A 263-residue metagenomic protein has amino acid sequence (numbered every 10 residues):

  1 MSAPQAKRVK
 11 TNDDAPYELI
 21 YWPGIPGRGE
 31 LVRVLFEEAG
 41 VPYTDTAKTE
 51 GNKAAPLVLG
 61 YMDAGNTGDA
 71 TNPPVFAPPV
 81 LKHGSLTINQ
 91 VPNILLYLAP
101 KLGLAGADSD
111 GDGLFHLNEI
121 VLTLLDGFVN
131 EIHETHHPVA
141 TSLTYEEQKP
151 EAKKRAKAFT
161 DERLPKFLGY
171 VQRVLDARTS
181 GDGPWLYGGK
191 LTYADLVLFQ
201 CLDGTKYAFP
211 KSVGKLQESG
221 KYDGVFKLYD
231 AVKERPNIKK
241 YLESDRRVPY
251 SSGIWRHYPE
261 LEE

Functional and structural regions predicted by a protein language model:
S2-A158, D182, P259: GST-like domain detector, emphasizing the conserved glutathione-binding G-site in the N-terminal thioredoxin-like
S2-P4, I238-E263: C-terminal helix/juxtamembrane-tail motif
E18-I20, K215, K240: Short, contiguous strand/loop micro-motifs
G84-S85, Q200, K240: Hydrophobic positions within alpha-helical membrane elements
A99, C201-L202, L242: Active-site-flanking alpha-helical
D112, H116, I120-E234: GST-like fold's C-terminal all-alpha helical module
